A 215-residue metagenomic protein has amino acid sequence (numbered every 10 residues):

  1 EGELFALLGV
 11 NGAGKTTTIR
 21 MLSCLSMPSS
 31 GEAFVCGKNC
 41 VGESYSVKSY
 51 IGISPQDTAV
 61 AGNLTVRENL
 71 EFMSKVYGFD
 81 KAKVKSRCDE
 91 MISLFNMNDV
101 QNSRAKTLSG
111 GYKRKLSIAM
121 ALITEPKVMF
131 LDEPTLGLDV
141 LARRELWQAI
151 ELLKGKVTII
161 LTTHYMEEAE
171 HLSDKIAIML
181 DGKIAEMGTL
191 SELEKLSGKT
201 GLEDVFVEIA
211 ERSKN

Functional and structural regions predicted by a protein language model:
G31-G42, S46-V47: Conserved ABC transporter NBD signature motif
N63, R104-G111: Conserved ABC ATPase signature
E71, K75, A82-V100: Conserved ABC ATPase "signature" region
E125: Conserved catalytic motifs of ABC-family nucleotide-binding domains
M129-D132: Catalytic Walker B motif of ABC-type/P-loop ATPase nucleotide-binding domains
M187-G188: ABC ATPase "signature
